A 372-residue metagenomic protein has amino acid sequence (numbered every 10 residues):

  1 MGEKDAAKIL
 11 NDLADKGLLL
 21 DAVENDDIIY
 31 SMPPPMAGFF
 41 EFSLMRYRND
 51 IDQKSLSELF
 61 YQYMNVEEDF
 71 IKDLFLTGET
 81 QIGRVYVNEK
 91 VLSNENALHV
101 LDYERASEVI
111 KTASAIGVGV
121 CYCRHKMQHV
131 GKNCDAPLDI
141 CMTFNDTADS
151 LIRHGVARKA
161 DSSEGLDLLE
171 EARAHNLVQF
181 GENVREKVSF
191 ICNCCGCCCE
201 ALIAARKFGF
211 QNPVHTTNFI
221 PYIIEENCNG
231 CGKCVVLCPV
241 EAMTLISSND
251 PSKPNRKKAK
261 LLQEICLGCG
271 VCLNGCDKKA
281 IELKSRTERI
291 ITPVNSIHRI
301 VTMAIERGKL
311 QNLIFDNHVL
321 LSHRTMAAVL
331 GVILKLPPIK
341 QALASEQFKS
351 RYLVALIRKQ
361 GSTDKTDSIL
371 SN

Functional and structural regions predicted by a protein language model:
G2-D15: Short amphipathic alpha-helical interaction segments
A14-D15, R173, V235, L267 (+2 more regions): Alpha-helix C-terminal capping/helix-coil junction sites
A14-N25, M243-T244, I281-E282: A short, conserved structural fragment
D26-E67, A304, K309: Short, amphipathic alpha-helical interaction segments positioned at domain boundaries
Y30-M32, V178-F190, F208-L237, E241-G268 (+1 more regions): Ferredoxin-like iron-sulfur electron-transfer modules
E68-I220, S252: Catalytic cores of enzyme domains
C199, K233-P239, M243, N274-D277 (+1 more regions): Short functional micro-motifs and their immediate structural scaffolds
P254-N372: Flanking helices and flexible, charged tails adjoining ferredoxin-like Fe-S electron-transfer domains in multi-subunit
